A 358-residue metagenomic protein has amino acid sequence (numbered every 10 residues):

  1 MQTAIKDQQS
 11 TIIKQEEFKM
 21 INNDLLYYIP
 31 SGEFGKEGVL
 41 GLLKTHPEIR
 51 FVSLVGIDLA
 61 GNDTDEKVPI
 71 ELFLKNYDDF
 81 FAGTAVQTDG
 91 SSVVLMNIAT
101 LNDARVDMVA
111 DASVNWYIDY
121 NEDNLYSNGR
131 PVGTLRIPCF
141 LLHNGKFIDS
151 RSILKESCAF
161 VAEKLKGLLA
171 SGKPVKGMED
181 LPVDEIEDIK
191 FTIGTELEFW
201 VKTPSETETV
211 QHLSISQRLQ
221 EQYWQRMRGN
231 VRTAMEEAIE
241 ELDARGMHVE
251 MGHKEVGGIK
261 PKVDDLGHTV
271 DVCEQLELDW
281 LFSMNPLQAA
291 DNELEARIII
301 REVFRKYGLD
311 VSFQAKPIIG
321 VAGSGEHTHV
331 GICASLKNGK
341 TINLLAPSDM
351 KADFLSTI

Functional and structural regions predicted by a protein language model:
T3-K254, G258, S283-I298: ATP/Mg2+-dependent ligation/transfer catalytic cores
L59, P204-E206, P261-D265, P317-V321: Short, internal active-site loops enriched in acidic
G83, L213, Q220-E221, R228 (+2 more regions): Loop-rich catalytic cores of soluble enzymes, especially ATP-dependent carboxylate-amine ligases and other
G252-P261, S312-I318: Long, charged, glycine-rich C-terminal linkers/tails
V256, V263-Q275: A short mid-domain helix/strand-loop element embedded in enzyme catalytic domains that forms or borders the active-site
